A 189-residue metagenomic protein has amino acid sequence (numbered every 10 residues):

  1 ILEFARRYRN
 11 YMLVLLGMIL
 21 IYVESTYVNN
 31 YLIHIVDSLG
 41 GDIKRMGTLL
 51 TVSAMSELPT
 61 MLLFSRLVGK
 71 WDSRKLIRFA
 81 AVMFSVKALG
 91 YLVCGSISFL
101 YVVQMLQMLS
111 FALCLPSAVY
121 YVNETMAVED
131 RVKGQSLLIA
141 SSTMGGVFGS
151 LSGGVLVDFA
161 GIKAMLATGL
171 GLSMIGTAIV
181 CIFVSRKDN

Functional and structural regions predicted by a protein language model:
N10-G17, I21-L49: Helix-loop boundary and gating motifs at the non-cytosolic
L13-V14, S98-Q104: Short hydrophobic/alpha-helical segments at membrane-entry points of transmembrane helices in Major Facilitator
I43-K44, M126-L138: Loop-to-transmembrane helix entry/capping segments in MFS-fold secondary transporters and related SLC/MFSD carriers
T60-D72, V157-D158: Helix-to-loop junctions at the C-terminal end of transmembrane segments in multipass secondary transporters
K75-G90, L170: Structural signature of the two symmetry-related core transmembrane helices
L113-M126: Intracellular juxtamembrane helix-capping segments at the cytosolic ends of symmetry-related transmembrane helices
V132-F159: A late C-terminal transmembrane helix in Major Facilitator Superfamily
V155-S173: A membrane-interface helix-boundary motif in multi-pass transporters
